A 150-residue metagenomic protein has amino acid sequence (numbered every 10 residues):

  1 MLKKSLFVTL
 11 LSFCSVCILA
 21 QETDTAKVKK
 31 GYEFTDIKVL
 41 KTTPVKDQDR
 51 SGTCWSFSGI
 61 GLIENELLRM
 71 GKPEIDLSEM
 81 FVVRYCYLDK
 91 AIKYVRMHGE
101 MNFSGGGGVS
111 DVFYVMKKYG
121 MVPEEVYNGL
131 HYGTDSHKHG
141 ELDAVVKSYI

Functional and structural regions predicted by a protein language model:
M1-T23: Bacterial Sec-dependent N-terminal signal peptides
T23-I150: Catalytic-core signature of thiol
